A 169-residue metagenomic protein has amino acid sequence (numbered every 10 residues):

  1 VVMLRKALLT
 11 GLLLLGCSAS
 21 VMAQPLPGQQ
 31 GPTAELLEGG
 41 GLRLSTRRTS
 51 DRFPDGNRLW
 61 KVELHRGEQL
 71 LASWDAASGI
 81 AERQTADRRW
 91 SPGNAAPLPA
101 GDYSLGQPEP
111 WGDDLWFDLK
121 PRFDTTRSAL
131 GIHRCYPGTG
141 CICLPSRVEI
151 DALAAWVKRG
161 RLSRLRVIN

Functional and structural regions predicted by a protein language model:
V1-L9: Bacterial N-terminal signal peptides that target proteins for export
M3, R147-A154: Hydrophobic transmembrane alpha-helix bundles
T10-G11, V21: Cleavable N-terminal signal peptides
Q24-Y136, D151-R161, I168-N169: Cell wall/extracellular polymer interaction/catalysis modules
G138-S146, I150: Active-site nucleophilic cysteine motif
C143, R166-V167: Structural signal for conserved beta-strand scaffold positions within catalytic alpha/beta enzyme cores
